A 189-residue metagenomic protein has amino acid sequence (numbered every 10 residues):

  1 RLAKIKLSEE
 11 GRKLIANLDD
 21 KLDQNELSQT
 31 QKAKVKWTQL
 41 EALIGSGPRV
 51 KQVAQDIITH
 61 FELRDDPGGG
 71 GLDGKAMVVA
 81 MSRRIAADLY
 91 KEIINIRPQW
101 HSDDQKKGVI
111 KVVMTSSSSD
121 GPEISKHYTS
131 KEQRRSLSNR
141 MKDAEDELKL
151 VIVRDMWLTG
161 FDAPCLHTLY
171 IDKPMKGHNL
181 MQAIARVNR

Functional and structural regions predicted by a protein language model:
R1-D73, Y90: Interdomain helical connector at the RecA1-RecA2 junction of SF1/SF2 helicase-like NTPases
L14, S46-V53, I85, Q133 (+2 more regions): Helical mechanochemical/support elements of P-loop NTPase systems and associated helical scaffolds
I58-G68, R97, E145, I152-M156 (+1 more regions): Structural motif corresponding to the C-terminal cap of alpha-helices
L72-S82: Conserved RecA-like ASCE P-loop NTPase motor core of nucleic-acid helicases/translocases
S82-G121: Carboxylate/His-rich catalytic cores and anion/metal-binding grooves
V109-R189: Conserved RecA-like P-loop NTPase helicase motor core
